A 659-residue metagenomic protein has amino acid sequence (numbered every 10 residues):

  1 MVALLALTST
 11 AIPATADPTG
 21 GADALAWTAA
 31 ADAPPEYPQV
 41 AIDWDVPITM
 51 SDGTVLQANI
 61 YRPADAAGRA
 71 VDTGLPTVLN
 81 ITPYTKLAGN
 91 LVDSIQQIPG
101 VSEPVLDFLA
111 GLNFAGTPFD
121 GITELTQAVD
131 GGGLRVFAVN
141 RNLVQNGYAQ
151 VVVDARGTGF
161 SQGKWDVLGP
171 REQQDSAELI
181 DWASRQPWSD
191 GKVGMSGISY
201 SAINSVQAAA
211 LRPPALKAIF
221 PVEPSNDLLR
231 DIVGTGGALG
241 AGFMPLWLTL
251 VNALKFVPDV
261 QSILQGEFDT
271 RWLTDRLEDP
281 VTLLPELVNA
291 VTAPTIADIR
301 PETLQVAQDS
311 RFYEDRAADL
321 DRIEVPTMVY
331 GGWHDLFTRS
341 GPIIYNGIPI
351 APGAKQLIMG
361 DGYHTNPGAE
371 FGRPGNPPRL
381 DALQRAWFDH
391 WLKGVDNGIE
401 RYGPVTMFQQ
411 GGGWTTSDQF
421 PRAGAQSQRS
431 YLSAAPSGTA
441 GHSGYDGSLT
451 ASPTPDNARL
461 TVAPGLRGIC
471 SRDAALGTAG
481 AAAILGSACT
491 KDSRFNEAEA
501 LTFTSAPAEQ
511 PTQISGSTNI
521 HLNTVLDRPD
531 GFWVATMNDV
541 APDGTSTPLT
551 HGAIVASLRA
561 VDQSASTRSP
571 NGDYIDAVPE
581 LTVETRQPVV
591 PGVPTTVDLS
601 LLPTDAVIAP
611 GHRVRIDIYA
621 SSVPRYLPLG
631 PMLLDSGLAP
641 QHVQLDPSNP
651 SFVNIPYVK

Functional and structural regions predicted by a protein language model:
M1-D17: Secretory targeting and sorting signals
A30, E278, R373-K659: C-terminal, loop-rich substrate-recognition/catalytic regions characterized by aromatic stacking residues
A30-T73, A508-Q510: N-terminal cap/lid segment of alpha/beta-hydrolase-fold proteins
A31, P83-Q145, A210-R322: Accessory cap/linker subdomain of secreted extracellular hydrolases
L134-R135, Q145, V167-Q186: Alpha/beta-hydrolase active-site loop
V144-G159: Conserved alpha/beta-hydrolase
P187-S199: Alpha/beta-hydrolase fold nucleophile elbow
I323, V329-G331: Short beta-strand/loop motif that positions the catalytic acidic residue of the alpha/beta-hydrolase fold
